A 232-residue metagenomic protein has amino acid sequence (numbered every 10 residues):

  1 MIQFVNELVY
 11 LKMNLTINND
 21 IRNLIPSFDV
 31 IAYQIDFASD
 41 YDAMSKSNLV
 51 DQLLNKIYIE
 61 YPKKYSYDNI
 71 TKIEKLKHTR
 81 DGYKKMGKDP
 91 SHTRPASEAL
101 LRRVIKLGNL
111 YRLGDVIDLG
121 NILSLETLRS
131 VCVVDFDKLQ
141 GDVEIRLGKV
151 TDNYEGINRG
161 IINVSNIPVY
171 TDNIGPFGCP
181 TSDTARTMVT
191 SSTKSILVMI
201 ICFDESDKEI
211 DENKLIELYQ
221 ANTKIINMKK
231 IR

Functional and structural regions predicted by a protein language model:
I2-R232: Charge-biased, low-complexity intrinsically disordered regions
